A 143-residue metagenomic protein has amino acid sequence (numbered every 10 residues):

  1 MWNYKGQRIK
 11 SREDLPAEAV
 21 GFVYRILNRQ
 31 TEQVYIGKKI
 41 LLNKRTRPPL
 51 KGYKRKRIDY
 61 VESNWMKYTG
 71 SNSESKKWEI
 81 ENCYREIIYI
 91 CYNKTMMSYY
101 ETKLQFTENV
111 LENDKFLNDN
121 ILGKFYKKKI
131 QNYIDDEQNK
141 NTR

Functional and structural regions predicted by a protein language model:
M1-R143: Structure-specific nucleic-acid interaction/processing domains
